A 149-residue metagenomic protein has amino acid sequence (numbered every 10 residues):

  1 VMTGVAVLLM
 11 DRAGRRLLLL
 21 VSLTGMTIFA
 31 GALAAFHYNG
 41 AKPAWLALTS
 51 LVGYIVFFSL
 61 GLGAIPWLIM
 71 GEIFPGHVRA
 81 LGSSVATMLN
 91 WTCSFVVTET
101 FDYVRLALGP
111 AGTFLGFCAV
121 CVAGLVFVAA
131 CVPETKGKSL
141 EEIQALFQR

Functional and structural regions predicted by a protein language model:
V1-R149: Alpha-helical transmembrane bundle of multi-pass membrane proteins
